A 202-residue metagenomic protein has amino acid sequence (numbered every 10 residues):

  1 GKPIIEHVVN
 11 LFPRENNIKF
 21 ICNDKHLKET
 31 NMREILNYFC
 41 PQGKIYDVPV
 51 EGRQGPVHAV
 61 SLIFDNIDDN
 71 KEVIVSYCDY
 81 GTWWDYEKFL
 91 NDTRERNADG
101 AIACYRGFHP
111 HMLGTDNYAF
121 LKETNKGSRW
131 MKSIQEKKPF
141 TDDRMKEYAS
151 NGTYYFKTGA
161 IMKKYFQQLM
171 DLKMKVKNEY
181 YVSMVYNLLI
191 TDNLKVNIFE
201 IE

Functional and structural regions predicted by a protein language model:
K2-Y77, G81: Conserved N-terminal catalytic core of the sugar/cofactor nucleotidyltransferase
H7, L11, L62, K88 (+2 more regions): Alpha-helical scaffold segments in soluble metabolic enzymes
E15, N70, N97-D99, L194: Short, high-confidence coil segments that cap the C-terminus of an alpha-helix and link into the following beta-strand
K19-I21, V75, G100-A103, I198: Structural beta-sheet core signal
I35-Q42, K122-K126, L189-I190: Short, conserved catalytic or adaptor-binding loops enriched in Gly and charged residues
I45-D47, I134, I198: Generic preference for hydrophobic
D69, E147-E202: Conserved alpha/beta core of the MobA/IspD/sugar-nucleotide pyrophosphorylase nucleotidyltransferase superfamily
T82-L169: Conserved core of the sugar-phosphate nucleotidyltransferase
